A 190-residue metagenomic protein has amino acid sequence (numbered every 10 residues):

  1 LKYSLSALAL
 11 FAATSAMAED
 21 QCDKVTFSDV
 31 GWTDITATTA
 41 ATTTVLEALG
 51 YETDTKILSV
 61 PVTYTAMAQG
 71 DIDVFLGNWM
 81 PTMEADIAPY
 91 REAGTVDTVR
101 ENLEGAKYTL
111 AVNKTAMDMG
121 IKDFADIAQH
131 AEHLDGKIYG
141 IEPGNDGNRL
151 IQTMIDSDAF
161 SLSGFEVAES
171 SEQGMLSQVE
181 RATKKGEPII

Functional and structural regions predicted by a protein language model:
L1-A18: Gram-negative bacterial Sec-dependent N-terminal signal peptides
E19-D34, Y51-K56, D135-Y139: Short, well-ordered beta-strand elements
F27-S28, E47-Y64, Q69-D71, I155-D156: N-terminal secretory/targeting leader peptides
W32-D34, P61-V62, M80-E84, T115-D118 (+2 more regions): Solvent-exposed loop/turn segments at secondary-structure junctions within structured extracellular/periplasmic domains
T39, L58-G94, G174-A182: Pocket-flanking alpha-helical
T42-G50, A131-F165: Ligand-binding cleft/hinge of the Venus flytrap
I72-L76, R149-I190: Ligand-binding pocket segment of bilobal, Venus flytrap-like solute-binding proteins
A93-G144: A conserved helix-loop-strand patch within extracytoplasmic ligand-binding domains of the periplasmic binding
